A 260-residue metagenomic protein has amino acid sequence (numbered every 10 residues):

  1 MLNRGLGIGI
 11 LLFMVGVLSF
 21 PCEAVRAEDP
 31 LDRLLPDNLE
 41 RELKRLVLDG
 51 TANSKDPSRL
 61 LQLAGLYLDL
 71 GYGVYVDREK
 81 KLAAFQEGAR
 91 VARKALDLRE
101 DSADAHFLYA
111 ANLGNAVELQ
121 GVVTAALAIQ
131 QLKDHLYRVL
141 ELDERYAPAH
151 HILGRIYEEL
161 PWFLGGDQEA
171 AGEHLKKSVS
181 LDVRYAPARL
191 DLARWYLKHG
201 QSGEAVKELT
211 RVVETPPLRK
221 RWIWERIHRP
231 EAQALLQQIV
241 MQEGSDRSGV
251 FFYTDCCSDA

Functional and structural regions predicted by a protein language model:
C22-Y75, E79, F252-A260: N-terminal leader/linker segments that initiate helical-solenoid repeat arrays
N38-R41, V76-R90, V123-Y137, F163-K177 (+1 more regions): Structural signature of tandem alpha-helical TPR/SEL1-like repeats, specifically the intra-repeat loop/turn
L48-A52, R90, L96-D97, Y137-E141 (+2 more regions): Conserved structural position within tetratricopeptide repeats
Q62, L66-D69, L108, N115 (+4 more regions): "A position-specific structural signal for the A-helix of alpha-solenoid helical repeats
A64, D69-R78, N115-T124, R155-G165 (+3 more regions): Short coil/turn linking the two alpha-helices of tandem helical-hairpin repeats
V206-T210, E214-A260: Terminal, low-structured helical/coil segments at or just beyond the last alpha-helical repeat
